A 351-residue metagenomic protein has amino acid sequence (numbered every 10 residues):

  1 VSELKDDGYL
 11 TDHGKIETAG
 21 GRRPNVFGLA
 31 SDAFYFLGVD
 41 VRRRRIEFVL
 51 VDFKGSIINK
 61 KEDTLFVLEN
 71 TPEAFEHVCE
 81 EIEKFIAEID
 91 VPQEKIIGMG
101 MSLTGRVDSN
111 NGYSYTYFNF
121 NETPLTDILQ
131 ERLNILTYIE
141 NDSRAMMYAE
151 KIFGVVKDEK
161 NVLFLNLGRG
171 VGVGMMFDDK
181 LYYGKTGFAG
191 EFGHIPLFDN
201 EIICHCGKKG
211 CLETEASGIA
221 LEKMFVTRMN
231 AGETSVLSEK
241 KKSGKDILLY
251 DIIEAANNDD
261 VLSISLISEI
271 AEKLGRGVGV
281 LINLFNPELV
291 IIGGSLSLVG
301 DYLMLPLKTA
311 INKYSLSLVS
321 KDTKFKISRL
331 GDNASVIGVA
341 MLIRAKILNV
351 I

Functional and structural regions predicted by a protein language model:
V1-H13, T18-G21, V26-E62, F66-E94 (+4 more regions): ATP-binding/phosphotransfer module of carbohydrate and carboxylate kinases, centering on a glycine-rich
D12-H13, T137-N141, M175: General beta-strand structural signal in soluble alpha/beta enzymes
F36-D40, I96-G100, V162-N166, G172-G174: Short glycine-aspartate micro-motif
I57, V107, S114, L181-Y182: Hydrophobic "anchor" residues
K60-E62, Y117, G184: Residue-level detector of high-confidence beta-strand sites
L65-N161, Y302-Y314: Glycine-rich phosphate-binding loop and adjoining helix at the ATP-binding site of ATP-dependent phosphoryl-transfer
D142, G168, V339: Active-site glycine-centered loops adjacent to acidic/histidine catalytic or metal-binding residues that shape
D158-A216: Glycine-rich phosphate-binding loop of actin/hexokinase-like ATP-binding domains
